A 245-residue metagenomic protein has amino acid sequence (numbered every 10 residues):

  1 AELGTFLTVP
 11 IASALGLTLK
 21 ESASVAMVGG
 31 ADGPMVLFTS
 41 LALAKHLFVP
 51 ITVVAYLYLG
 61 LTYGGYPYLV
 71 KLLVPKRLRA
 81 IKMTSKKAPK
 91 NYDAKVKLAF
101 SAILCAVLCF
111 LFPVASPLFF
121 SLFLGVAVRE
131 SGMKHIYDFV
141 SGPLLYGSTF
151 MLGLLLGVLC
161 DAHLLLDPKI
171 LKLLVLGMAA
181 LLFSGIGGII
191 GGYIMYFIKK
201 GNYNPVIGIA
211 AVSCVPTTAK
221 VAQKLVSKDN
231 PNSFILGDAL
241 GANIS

Functional and structural regions predicted by a protein language model:
A1-G29, F38-A42, A55, V158-L164 (+6 more regions): Early transmembrane hairpin of solute transport permeases
A1-L3, L7, T18-H46, K87-V96 (+1 more regions): Alpha-helical membrane segments and immediately flanking helix-loop junctions that form or couple to the substrate/ion
A14, G64-L72, F139, I189-I198: Membrane-spanning helices that line or support transport/gating and their immediate boundary helices in channels
L47-G64, L176-I186, I207-G208: Alpha-helical transmembrane segments
V54-M133: Membrane-embedded hairpin module used as a gating/binding unit in multi-pass transport and secretion proteins
I103-G191: Transmembrane helical segments that form the transport core of multi-pass membrane transport proteins
G132-V140, L164-P168, G192-N204, K224-F234: Alpha-helical transmembrane segments
